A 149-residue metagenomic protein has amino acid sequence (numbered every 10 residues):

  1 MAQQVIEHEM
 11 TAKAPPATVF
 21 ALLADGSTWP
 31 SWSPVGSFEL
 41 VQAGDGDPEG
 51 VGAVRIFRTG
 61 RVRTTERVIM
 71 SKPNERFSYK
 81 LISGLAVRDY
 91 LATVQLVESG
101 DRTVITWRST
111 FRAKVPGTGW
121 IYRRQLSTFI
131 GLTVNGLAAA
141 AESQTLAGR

Functional and structural regions predicted by a protein language model:
M1-G44: Hydrophobic ligand-binding cavity/cleft-lining segments
A17-A21, M70, N135, A139 (+1 more regions): Replace "anionic and nucleotidyl ligands
S31, I56-V104, T110-R112, S143: Hydrophobic-ligand binding "helix-grip"
A43-V51: A solvent-exposed, acidic/Ser-Thr-rich amphipathic alpha-helical stretch
V104, T110-R149: A conserved amphipathic terminal alpha-helix motif
